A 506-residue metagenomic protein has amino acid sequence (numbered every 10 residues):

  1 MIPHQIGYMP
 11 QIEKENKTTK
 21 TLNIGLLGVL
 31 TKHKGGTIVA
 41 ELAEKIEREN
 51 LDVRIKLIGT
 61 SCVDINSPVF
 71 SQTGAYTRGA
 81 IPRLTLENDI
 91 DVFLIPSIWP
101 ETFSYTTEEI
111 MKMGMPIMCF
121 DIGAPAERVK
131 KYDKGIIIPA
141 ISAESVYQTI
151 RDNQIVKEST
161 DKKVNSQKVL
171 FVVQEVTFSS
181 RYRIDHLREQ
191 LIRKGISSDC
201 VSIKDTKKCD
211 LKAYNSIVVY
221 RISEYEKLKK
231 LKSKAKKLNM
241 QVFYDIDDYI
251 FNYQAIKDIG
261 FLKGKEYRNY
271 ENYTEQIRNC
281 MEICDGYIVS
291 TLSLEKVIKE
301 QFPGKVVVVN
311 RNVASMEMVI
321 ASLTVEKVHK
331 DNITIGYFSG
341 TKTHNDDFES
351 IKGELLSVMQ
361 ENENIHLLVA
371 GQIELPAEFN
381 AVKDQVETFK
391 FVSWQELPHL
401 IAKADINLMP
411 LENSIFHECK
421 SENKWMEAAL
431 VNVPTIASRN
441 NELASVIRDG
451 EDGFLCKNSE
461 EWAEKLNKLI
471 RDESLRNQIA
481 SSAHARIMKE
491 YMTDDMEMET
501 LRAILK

Functional and structural regions predicted by a protein language model:
M1-I12, E282-K299, P303-S322: Donor nucleotide-sugar binding/catalytic pocket of nucleotide-sugar-dependent glycosyltransferases
G7-R78, F171-K194, N312-S322, V328-K403: Conserved catalytic-core segment of nucleotide-activated headgroup transferases in glycan assembly
A75, I136-A143, N153-Q154, D449-E460 (+1 more regions): Conserved acidic donor-binding segment of nucleotide-sugar-dependent glycosyltransferases
D91, G114, D405, L430-V433 (+1 more regions): A short alpha->beta transition loop at the rim of the catalytic pocket in nucleotide-sugar-dependent
I95-Y105, E127, N252, D346-E349 (+3 more regions): Nucleotide-sugar-dependent
I122-D133, I137, C419, R439-G450 (+1 more regions): Short acidic/histidine- and often glycine-rich active-site loop of Leloir-type glycosyltransferases that engages
Q148, D152, E158-K163, K468 (+2 more regions): A short, well-ordered alpha-helix in the C-terminal region of glycosyltransferases
S233-K237, I250, E266-Y287: Membrane-proximal helix-turn-helix segments that form the acceptor-binding/catalytic region of lipid-linked
